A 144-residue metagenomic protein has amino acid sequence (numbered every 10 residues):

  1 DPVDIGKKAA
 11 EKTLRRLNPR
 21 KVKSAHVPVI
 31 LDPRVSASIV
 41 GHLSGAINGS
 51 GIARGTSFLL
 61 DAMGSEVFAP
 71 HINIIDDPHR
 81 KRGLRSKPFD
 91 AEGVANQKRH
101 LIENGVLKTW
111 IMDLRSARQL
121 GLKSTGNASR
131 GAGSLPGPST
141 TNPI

Functional and structural regions predicted by a protein language model:
D1-I144: N-terminal small-residue-enriched
